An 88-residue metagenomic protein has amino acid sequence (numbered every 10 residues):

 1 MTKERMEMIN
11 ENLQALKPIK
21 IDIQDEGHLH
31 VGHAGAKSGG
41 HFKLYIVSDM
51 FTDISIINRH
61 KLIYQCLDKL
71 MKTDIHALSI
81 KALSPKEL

Functional and structural regions predicted by a protein language model:
M1-L88: N-terminal, polar/charged subdomain of small-to-medium soluble alpha/beta proteins
